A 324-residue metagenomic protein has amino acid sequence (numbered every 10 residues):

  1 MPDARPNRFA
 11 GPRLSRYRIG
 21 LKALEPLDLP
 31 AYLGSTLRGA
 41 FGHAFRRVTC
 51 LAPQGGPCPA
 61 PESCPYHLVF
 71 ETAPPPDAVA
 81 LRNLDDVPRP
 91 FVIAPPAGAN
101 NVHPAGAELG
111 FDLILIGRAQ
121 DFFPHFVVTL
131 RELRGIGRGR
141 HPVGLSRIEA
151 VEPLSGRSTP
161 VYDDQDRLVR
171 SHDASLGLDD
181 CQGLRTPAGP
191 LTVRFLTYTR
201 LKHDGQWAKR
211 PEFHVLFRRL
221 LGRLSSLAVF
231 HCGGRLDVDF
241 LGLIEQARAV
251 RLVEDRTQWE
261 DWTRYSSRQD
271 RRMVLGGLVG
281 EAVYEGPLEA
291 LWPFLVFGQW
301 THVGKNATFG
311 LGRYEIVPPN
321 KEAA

Functional and structural regions predicted by a protein language model:
M1-A324: RNA-interacting cores
